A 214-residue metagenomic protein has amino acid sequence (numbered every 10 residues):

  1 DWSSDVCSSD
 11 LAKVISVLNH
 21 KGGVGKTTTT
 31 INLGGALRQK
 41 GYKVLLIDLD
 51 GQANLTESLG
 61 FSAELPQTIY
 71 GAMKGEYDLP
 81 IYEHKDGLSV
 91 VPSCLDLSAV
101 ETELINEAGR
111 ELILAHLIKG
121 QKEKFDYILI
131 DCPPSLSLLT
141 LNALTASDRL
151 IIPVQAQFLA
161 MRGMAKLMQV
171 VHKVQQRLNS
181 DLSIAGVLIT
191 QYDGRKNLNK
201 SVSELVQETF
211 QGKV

Functional and structural regions predicted by a protein language model:
S4, S9-V214: P-loop NTP-binding core
